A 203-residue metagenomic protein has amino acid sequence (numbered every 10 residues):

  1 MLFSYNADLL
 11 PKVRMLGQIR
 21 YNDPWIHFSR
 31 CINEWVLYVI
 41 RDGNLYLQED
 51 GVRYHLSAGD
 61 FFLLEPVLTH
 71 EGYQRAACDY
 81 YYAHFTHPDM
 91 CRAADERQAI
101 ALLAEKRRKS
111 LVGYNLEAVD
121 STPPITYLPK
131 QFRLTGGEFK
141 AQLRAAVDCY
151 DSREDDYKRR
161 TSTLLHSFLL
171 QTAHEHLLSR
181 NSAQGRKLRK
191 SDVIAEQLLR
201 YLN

Functional and structural regions predicted by a protein language model:
M1-F61, V67-H70, Q74-A77, C91-A94 (+1 more regions): Generic protein-terminus/edge-of-domain signal
K12, V36-V39, E138-Q142, L164 (+1 more regions): Amphipathic, well-ordered alpha-helical segments in soluble domains
Y21, V147-D151: A broad detector of the eukaryotic-type serine/threonine protein kinase catalytic domain
Y38, F62-L64, Y82-T86, L169: Short beta-strand segments
T86-A93, H176-S179: Short regulatory "switch" loops immediately downstream of catalytic or recognition motifs within protein catalytic
S110, G136-G137: Hydrophobic alpha-helical segments and helix pairs
I125-G136, Y150-N203: Short, Lys/Arg-enriched, Trp-marked, Pro/Gly-tolerant hinge/linker segments that flank
K140-V147, L198: Short, Lys/Arg-enriched alpha-helical recognition elements, typified by the DNA-recognition helix
